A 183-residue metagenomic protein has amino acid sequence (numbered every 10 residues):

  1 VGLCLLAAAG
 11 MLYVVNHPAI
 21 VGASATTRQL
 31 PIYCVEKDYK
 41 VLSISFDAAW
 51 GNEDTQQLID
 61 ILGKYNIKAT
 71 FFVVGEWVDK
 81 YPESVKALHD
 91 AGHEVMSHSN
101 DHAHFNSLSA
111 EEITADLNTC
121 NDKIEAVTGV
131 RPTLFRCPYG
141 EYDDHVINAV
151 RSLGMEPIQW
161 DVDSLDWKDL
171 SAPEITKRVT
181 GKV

Functional and structural regions predicted by a protein language model:
V1-V15: Hydrophobic membrane-insertion alpha-helices, especially the h-region of bacterial N-terminal signal peptides
G10, G22-A23, V85, H98 (+4 more regions): Homeobox/homeodomain signature
I20-L108, E112, D116, N121-K123 (+1 more regions): Active-site beta->alpha N-cap acidic-glycine motif
Q57, A103-V183: Catalytic domains of cell-wall/extracellular-matrix polysaccharide-remodeling enzymes, centered on de-N-acetylation
